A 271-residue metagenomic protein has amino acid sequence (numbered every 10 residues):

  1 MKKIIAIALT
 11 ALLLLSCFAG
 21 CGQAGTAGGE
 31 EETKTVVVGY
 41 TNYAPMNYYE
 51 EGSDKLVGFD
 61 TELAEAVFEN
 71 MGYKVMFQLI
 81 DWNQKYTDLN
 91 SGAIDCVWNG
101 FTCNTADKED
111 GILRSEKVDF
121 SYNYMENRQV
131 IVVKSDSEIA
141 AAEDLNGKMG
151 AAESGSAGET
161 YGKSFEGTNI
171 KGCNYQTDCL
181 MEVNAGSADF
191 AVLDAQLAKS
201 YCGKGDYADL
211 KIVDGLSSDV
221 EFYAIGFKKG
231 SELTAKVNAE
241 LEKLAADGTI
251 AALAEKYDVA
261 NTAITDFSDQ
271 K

Functional and structural regions predicted by a protein language model:
M1-T35, K271: Short, low-complexity disordered leader/linker segments with a strong preference for bacterial N-terminal type II
Q23-T26, K74-M76, A157-N174, D209-D214 (+1 more regions): Ligand-binding clefts/hinges and TM-proximal coupling segments of bilobed small-molecule sensing domains
G28-F101: Extracytoplasmic small-molecule ligand-binding "clamshell" domains of the periplasmic binding protein/Venus flytrap
N42-Y43, L56-E69, F101, E126-L180 (+1 more regions): Bilobed "Venus flytrap"/periplasmic-binding protein-like clamshell domains and structurally analogous long
T61-N70, D136, S154-S156, F222-N261: Extended ligand-binding regions for polar small-molecule ligands
E65, K74-D144, S217: Acidic, polar ligand-binding/catalytic clefts
G100-R114, Y161-S164, D189-D219: A ligand-binding cleft/hinge motif common to bilobed small-molecule-binding domains
M125-V133, A195, K199, G203-A239 (+1 more regions): Periplasmic-binding protein-like
